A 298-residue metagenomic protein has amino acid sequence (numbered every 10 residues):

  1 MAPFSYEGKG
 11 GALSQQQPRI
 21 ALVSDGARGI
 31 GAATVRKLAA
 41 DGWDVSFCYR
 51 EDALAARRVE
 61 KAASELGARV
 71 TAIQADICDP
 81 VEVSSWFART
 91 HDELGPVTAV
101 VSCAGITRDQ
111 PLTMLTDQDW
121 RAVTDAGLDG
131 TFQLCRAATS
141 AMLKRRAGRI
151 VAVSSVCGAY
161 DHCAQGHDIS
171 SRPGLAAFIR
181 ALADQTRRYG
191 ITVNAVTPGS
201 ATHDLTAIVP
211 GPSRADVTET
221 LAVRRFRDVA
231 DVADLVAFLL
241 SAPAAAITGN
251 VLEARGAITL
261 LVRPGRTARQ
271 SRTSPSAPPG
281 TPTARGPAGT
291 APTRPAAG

Functional and structural regions predicted by a protein language model:
F4-G8, Y160, T248-G286, T290-G298: Short C-terminal tail/terminal secondary-structure segment of NAD(P)H-dependent dehydrogenase/reductase domains
P111-L112, D119-T124, T206, V217: Substrate-binding pocket helix/loop in short-chain dehydrogenase/reductase
C135, S171-R172, I179: Active-site helix of classical SDR
S140, D184-Q185, A245: Alpha-helical segment proximal to the catalytic Tyr-Lys
S155: Residue(s) in the substrate-gating loop at a strand-loop-helix junction that position the organic substrate next
R187, T192, I247-G249: Short, small/polar-rich loop/turn modules that mediate ligand/substrate recognition or access, typified
R225-A254, T259-L260: C-terminal substrate-recognition "lid" of short-chain dehydrogenase/reductases
